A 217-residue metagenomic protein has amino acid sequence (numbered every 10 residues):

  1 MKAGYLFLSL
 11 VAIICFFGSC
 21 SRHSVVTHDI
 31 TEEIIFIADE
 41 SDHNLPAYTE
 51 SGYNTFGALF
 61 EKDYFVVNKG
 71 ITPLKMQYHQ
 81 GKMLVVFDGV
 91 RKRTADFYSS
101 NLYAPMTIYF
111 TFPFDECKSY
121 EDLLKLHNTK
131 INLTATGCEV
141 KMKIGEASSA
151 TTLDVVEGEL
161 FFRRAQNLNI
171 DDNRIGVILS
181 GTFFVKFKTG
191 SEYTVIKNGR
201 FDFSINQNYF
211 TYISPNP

Functional and structural regions predicted by a protein language model:
M1-Y5, S21-R22: Positively charged n-region of N-terminal signal peptides that target proteins for export
L6-V11: Sec-dependent N-terminal signal peptides
I13-I14, F110: Residue-level signal for mature regions of secreted extracellular proteins and peptides
F16-S19: C-terminal motif of bacterial Sec signal peptides marking the signal peptidase cleavage site
R22-M83, P217: Acidic/polar, low-complexity intrinsically disordered N-terminal segments immediately downstream of a Sec signal
H23, E40, Y48-E50, D63 (+6 more regions): Generic structural motif
G70-D172: Surface-exposed helix/loop patches within compact recognition domains
G158-P217: C-terminal or internal capping secondary-structure element at the end of a domain, subdomain, or sheet
